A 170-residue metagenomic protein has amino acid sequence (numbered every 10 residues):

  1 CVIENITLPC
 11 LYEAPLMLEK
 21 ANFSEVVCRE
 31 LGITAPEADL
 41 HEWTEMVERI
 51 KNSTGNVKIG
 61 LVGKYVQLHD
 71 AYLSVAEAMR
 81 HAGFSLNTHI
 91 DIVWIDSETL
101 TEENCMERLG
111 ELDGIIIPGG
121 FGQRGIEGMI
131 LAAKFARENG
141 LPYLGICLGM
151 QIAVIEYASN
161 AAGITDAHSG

Functional and structural regions predicted by a protein language model:
C1-G170: N-terminal beta1-alpha1 cap of cysteine-dependent amidohydrolase-like domains
